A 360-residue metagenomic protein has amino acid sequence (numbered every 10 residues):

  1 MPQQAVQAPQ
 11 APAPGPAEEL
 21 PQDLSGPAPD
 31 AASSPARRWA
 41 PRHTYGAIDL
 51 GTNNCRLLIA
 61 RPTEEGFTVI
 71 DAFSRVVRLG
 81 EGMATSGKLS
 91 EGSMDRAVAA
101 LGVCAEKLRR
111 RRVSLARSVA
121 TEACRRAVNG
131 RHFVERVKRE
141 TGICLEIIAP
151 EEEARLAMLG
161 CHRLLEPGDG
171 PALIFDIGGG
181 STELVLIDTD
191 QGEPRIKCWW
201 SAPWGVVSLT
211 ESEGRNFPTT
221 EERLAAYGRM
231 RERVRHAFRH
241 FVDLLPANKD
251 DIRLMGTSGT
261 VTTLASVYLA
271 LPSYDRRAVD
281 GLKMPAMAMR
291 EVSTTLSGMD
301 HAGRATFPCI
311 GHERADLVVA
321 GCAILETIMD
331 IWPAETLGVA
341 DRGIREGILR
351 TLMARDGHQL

Functional and structural regions predicted by a protein language model:
M1-T44: Non-catalytic pre-domain segments flanking phosphatase-related domains
R38-R56: N-terminal amphipathic/basic leader segments beginning at the initiator methionine
R42-Y45, I59-P62, R78, G82-R111 (+2 more regions): Helical "lid/coupling" subdomains associated with nucleotide-phosphate turnover
G46-I48, R117, L173-F175: Short aromatic-hydrophobic micro-motifs that form the base-stacking/packing surface for donor nucleotide recognition
T52-N54, T121, C161, G178-L184 (+1 more regions): Ser/Thr-glycine-rich phosphate-binding loops at phosphate-binding pockets of nucleotides, nucleotide cofactors
N53, S114, E335: Short acidic/polar active-site loop segments enriched in Thr and Asp
L57-L58, D71: Short, highly charged
E65-R78: N-terminal glycine-rich anion-binding loops that anchor highly charged ligand groups
